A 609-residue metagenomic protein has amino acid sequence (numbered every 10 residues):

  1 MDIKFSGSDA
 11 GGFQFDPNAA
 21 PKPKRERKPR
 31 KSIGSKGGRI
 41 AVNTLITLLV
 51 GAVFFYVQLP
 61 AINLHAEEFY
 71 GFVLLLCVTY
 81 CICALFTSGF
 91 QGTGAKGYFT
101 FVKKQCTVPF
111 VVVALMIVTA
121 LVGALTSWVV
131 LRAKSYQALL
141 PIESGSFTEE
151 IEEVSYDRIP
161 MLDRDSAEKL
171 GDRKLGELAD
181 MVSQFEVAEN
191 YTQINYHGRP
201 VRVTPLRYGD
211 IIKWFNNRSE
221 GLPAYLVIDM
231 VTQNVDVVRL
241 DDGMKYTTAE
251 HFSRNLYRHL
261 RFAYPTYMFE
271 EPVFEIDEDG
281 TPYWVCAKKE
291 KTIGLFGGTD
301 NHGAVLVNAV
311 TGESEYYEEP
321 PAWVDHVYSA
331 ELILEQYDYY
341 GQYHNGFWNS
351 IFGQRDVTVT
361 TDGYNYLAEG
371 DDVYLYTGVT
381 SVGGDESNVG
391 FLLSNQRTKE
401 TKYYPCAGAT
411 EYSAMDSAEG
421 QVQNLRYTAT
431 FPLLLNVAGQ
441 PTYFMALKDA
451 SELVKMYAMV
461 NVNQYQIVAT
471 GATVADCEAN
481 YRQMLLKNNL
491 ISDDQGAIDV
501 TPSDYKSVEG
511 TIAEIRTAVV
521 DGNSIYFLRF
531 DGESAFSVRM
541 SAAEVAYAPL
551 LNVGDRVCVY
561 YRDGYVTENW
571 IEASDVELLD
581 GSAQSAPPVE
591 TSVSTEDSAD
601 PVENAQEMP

Functional and structural regions predicted by a protein language model:
D2-P609: Soluble extracytoplasmic regions of secretory-pathway and membrane proteins
